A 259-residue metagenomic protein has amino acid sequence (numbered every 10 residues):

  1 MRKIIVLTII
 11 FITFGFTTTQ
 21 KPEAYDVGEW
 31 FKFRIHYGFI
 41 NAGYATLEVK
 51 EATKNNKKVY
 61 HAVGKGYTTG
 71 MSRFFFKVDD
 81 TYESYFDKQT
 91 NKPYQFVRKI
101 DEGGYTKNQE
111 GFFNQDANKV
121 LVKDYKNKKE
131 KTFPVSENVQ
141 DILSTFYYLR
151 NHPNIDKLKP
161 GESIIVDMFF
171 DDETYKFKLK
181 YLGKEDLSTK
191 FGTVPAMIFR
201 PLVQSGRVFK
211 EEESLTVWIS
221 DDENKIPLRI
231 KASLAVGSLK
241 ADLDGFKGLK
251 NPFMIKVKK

Functional and structural regions predicted by a protein language model:
I4-T13: Sec-dependent N-terminal signal peptides
T19-Q115, N154-K259: Acidic, serine/threonine-rich low-complexity disordered tracts
K107-P153: Hydrophobic, well-structured mid-protein blocks that either form specific transmembrane helices
